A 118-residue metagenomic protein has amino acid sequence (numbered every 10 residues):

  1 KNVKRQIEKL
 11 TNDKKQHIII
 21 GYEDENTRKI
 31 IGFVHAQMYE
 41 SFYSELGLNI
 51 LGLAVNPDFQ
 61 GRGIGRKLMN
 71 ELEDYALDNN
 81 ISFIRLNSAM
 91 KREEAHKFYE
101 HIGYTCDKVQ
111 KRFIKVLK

Functional and structural regions predicted by a protein language model:
K1-L46, L51: Acetyl-CoA-dependent GNAT
R5-Q6, K67, E71, R112: Alpha-helical elements of Rossmann-like donor-binding domains used by nucleotide-donor carbohydrate transfer enzymes
Q16-H17, K108-R112: Short hydrophobic/aromatic beta-strand or adjacent loop that forms the aromatic wall/cage of a ligand/substrate-binding
L46-P57, K111: Conserved acetyl-CoA binding element of GNAT-fold acetyltransferases
G52-V55, G61-D74, K97-H101: Conserved acetyl-CoA-binding loop-helix of GNAT-fold acetyltransferases
M69, A76-S88: Conserved GNAT acetyl-CoA-binding A-motif
L86-A95, I114-L117: Conserved beta-strand-loop-alpha-helix junction that forms the acyl-donor binding cleft
E100-V109: Conserved acetyl-CoA-binding loop of GNAT-fold acetyltransferases
